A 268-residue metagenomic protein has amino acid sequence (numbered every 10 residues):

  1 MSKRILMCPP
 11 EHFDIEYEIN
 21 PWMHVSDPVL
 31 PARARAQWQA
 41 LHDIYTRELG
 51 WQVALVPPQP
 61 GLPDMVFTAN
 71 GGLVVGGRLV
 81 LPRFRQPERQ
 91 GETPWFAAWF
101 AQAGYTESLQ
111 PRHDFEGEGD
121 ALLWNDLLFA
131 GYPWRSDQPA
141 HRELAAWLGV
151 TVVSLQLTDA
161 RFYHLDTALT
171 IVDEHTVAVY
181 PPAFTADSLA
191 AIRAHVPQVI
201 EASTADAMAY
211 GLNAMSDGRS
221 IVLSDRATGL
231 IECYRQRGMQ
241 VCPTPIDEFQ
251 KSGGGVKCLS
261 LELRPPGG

Functional and structural regions predicted by a protein language model:
M1-G268: The feature marks the mature, well-folded catalytic cores of soluble enzymes
